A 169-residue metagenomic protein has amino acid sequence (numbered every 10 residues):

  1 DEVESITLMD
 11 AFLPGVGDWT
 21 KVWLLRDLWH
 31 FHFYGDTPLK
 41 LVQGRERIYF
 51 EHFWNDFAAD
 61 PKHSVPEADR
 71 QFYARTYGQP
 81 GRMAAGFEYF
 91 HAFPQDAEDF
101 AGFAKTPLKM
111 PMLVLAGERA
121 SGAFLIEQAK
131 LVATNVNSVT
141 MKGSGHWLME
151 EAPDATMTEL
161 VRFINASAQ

Functional and structural regions predicted by a protein language model:
E2-T140, M149, V161-Q169: Flexible "cap/lid" subdomain of the alpha/beta-hydrolase fold that forms the substrate-access gate
S144-P153, M157: Catalytic histidine-centered segment of alpha/beta-hydrolase-like enzymes
